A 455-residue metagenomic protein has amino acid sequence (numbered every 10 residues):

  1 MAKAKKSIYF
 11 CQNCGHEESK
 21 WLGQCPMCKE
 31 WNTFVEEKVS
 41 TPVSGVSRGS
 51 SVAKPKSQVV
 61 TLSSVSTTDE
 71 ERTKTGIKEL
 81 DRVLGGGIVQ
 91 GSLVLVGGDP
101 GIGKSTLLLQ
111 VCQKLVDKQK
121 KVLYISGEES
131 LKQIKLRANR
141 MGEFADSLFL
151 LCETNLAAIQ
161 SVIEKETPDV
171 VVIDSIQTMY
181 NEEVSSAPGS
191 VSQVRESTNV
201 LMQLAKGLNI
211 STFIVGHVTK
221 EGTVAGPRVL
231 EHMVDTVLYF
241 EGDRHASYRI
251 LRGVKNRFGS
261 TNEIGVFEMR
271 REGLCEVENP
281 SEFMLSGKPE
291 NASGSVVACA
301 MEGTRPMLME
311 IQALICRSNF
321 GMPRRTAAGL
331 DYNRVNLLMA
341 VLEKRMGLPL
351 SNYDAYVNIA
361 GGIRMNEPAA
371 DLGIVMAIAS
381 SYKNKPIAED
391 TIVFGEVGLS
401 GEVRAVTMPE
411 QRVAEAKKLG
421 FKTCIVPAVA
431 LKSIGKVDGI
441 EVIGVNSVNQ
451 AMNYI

Functional and structural regions predicted by a protein language model:
K3-N13, E17-R82, V89-G97, I102-L109 (+6 more regions): Peripheral, non-AAA+ core regions of ATP-driven protein-machinery
V122-S126: Conserved RecA-like ASCE P-loop NTPase motor core of nucleic-acid helicases/translocases
G127-Q133: Conserved Walker A/P-loop ATP-binding site and its immediately adjacent core in helicase/helicase-like ATPase domains
